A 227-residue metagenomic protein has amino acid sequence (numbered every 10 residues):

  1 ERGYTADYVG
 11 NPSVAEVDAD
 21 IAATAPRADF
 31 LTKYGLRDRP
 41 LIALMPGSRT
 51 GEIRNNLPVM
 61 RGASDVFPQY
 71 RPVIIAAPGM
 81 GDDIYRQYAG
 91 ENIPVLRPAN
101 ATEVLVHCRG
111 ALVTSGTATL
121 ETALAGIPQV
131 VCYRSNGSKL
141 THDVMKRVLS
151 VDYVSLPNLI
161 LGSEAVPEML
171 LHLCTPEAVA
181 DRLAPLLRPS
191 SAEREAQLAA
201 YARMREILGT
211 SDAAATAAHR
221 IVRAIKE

Functional and structural regions predicted by a protein language model:
E1-E227: Nucleotide-activated sugar donor-binding and catalytic core shared by glycosyltransferases and related lipid-linked
